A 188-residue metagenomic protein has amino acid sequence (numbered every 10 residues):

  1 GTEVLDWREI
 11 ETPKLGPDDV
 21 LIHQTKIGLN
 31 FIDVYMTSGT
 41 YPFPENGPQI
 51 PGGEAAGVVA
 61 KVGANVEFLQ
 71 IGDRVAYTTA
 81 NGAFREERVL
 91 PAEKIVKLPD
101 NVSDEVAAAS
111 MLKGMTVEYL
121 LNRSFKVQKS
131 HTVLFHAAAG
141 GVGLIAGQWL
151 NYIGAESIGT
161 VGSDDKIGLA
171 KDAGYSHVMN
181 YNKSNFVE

Functional and structural regions predicted by a protein language model:
G1-L5: Extracellular beta-rich ligand/substrate-recognition surface
W7-T12, A56-V58, E87-V89, I95 (+1 more regions): Conserved hydrophobic/aromatic beta-strand scaffold that supports enzyme active sites
E11-L29, T40-G82: Glycine-rich beta-strand-centered segment in the early N-terminal region that forms part of a ligand/cofactor-binding
I32-S38: Cytochrome P450 core scaffold surrounding the K-helix E-X-X-R motif and the conserved "meander" helix-loop region
Y35, N46, G53, K61 (+4 more regions): NAD(P)H dinucleotide-binding glycine-rich loop of Rossmann-like/cofactor-binding domains, especially the beta1-alpha1
G143-L144: N-terminal Rossmann-fold NAD(P) dinucleotide-binding loop
N151-E188: Adenosine-nucleotide cofactor-binding segment
